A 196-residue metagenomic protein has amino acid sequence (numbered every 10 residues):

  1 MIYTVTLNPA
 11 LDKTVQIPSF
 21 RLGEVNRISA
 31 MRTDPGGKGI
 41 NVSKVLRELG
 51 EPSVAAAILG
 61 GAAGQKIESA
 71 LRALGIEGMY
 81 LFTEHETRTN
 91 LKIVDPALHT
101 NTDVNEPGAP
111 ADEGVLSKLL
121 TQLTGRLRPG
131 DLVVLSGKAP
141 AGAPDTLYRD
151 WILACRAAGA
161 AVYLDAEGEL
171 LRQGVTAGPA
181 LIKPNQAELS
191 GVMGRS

Functional and structural regions predicted by a protein language model:
M1-A56, Q65-K66: Glycine-rich phosphate/adenosyl-contacting loop at the front of the ribokinase-like
V5-P9, I58-G61, T83, P96 (+2 more regions): Cofactor-binding loop segments of dinucleotide-utilizing enzymes, especially the Rossmann-like FAD- and NAD(P)+-binding
N8-A10, P107-A109, K138-A141, E188: Short glycine-rich anion-binding loops that position phosphate/pyrophosphate groups of nucleotides and phosphorylated
T14-V15, G114, G191-S196: Short, charged, surface-exposed secondary-structure boundary motifs
R21-L22, R72-L74, P96-H99, W151 (+1 more regions): Short, hinge-like loop/turn segments at secondary-structure boundaries
E24-V25, R47-L132: Conserved N-terminal subdomain of the carbohydrate kinase-like
V45, A70, D150, A154: Rossmann-fold NAD(P)-dependent oxidoreductase module
L132-S196: Conserved beta-alpha-beta core of the PfkB/ribokinase-like small-molecule kinase fold
